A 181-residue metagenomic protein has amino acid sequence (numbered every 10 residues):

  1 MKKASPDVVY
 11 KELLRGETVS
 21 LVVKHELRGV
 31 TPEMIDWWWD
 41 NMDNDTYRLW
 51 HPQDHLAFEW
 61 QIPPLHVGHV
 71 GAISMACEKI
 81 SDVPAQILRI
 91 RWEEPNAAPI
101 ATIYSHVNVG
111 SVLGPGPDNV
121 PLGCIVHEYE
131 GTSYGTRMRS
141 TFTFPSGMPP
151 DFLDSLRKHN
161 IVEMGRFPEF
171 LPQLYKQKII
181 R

Functional and structural regions predicted by a protein language model:
M1-H66: Hydrophobic ligand-binding cavity/cleft-lining segments
V23-H25, L88-E94, L122-G131: Hydrophobic/aromatic beta-strand elements that line small-molecule binding cavities or substrate pockets in beta-rich
M42-D45, H69, P95-N96, E128-Y129 (+1 more regions): Short, low-complexity, polar/charged sequence segments that are solvent-exposed and flexible
T46, H55-P115: Glycine-rich portal/gate segments that line the openings of hydrophobic small-molecule binding cavities
T46-R48, P150, I179: Short linear functional motifs in flexible/disordered or boundary regions
V107-G165: Beta-strand/loop substructures that line and gate deep hydrophobic ligand-binding cavities in soluble
L171-R181: Short, highly charged C-terminal tails/helix-capping segments
